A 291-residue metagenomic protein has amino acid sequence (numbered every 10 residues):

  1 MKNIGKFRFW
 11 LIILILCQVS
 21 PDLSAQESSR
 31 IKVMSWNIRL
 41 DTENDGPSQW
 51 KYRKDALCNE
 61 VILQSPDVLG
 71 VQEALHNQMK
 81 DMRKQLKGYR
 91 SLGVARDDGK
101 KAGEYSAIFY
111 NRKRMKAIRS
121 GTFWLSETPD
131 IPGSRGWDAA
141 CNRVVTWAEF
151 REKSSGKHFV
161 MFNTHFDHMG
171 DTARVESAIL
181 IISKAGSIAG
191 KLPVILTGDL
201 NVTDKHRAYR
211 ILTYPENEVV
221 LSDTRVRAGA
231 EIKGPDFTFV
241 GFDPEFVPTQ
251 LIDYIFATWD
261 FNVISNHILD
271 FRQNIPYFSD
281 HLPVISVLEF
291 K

Functional and structural regions predicted by a protein language model:
K2-I4, P21-Q85, D98-E104, K291: N-terminal, active-site-proximal structural segment of metallo-dependent hydrolase catalytic domains
W10-Q18: Bacterial N-terminal signal peptides
I31-I38, L57-M82, F109, A148 (+5 more regions): Active-site beta-strand/loop signature of hydrolases that rely on acidic residues for catalysis
I38-D41, L75-Q78, R96-K100, R114-M115 (+5 more regions): Solvent-exposed loop/turn segments at secondary-structure junctions within structured extracellular/periplasmic domains
L40-P47, V71, I118, D171 (+1 more regions): Short, solvent-exposed loop/turn elements at domain surfaces
V68-H158: Structured beta-strand-rich core segments of catalytic domains in phosphoester-bond hydrolases
R114, T172, E176, S183-V194 (+1 more regions): Metal-dependent phosphoester-hydrolase catalytic domains
A140-V144, R151-V175, S187-I188: Metal-dependent phosphoester/phosphodiester hydrolase catalytic core
